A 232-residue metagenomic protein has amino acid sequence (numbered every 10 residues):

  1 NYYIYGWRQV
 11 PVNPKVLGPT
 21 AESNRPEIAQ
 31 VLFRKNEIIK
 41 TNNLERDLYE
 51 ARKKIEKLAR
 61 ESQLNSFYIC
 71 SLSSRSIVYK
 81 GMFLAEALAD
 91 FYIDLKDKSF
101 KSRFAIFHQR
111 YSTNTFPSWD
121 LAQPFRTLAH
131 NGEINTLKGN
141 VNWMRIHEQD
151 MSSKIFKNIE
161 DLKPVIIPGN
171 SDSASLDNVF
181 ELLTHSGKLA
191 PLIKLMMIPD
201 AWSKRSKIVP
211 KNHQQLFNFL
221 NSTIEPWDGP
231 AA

Functional and structural regions predicted by a protein language model:
N1-A232: Conserved short alpha-helical segments that host acidic/polar catalytic motifs at enzyme active sites
